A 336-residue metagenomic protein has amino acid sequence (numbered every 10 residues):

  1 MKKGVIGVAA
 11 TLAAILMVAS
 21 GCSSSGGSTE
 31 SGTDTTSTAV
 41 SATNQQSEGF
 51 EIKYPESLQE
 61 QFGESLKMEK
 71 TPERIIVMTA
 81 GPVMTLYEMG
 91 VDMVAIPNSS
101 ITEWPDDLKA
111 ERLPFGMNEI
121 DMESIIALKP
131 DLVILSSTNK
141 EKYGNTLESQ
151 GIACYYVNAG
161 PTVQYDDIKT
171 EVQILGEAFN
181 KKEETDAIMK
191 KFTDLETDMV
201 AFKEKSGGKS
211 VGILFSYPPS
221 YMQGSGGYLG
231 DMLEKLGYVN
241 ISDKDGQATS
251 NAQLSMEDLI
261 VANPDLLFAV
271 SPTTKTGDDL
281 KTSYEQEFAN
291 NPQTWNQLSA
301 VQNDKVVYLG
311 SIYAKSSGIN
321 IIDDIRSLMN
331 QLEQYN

Functional and structural regions predicted by a protein language model:
K2-V8, G21-G81, E183-I213, S271 (+1 more regions): Bacterial Sec-exported substrate-binding components of ABC uptake systems
A10-A19: Bacterial N-terminal signal peptides
E60-G63, E111-E123, Q247-M256: Short helix-initiation/N-cap motifs at beta->coil->alpha
I76-L128, L132, I241: A short, structured surface patch at a secondary-structure boundary
S100-E103, S225-N251: Alpha-helical, coiled-coil/dimerization segments enriched in small aliphatic residues
P114, D121-L135, I152, M256-A269: Proline-aspartate-enriched helix->loop->beta-strand connector
K142, Y155-I174, S210-M232, K275-D278: Extracytoplasmic ligand-binding site segments that recognize negatively charged/polar headgroups
D166-N180, D186-A187, V200, L266-N336: Structured C-terminal subdomain patch of bacterial secreted/periplasmic proteins
